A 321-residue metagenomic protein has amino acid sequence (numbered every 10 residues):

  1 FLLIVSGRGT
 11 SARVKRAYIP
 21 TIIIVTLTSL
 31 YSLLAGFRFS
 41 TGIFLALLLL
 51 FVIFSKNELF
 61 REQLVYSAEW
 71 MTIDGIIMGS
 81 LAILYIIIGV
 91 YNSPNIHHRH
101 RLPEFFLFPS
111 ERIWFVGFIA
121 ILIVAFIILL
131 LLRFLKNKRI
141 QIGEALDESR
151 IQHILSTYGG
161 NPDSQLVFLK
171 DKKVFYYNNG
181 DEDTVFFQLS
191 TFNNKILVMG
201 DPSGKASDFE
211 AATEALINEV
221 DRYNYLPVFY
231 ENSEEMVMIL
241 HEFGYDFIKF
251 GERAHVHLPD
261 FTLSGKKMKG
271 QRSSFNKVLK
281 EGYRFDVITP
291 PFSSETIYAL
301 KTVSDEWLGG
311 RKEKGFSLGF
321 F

Functional and structural regions predicted by a protein language model:
F1-E144: Topology signature of small-to-medium multi-pass alpha-helical membrane proteins
K15, I19-I24, Y31, N218-V220 (+3 more regions): Membrane-protein extramembrane domains
Q63-A68, K267-F275: Short intrinsically disordered coil segments
L135-D201, Y225, Y230-I248, P259-S273 (+1 more regions): A conserved beta-strand-loop-helix scaffold within acyl/acetyltransferase catalytic domains
A206-N218, V228-F229: Conserved acetyl-CoA-binding loop-helix of GNAT-fold acetyltransferases
A215-E219, I239, K277: Alpha-helical scaffold elements within enzyme catalytic domains, especially in hydrolases
E252-R253: A glycine-rich helix N-cap at a beta->alpha junction
